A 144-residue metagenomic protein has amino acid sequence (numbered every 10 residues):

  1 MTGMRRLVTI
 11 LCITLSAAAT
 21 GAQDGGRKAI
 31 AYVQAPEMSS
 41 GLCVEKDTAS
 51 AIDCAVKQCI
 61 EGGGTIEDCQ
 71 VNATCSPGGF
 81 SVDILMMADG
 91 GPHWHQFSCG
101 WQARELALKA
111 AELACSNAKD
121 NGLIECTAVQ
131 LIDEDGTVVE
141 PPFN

Functional and structural regions predicted by a protein language model:
M1-V8: Bacterial N-terminal signal peptides that target proteins for export
S16-A19: N-terminal signal peptide c-region/cleavage motif recognized by signal peptidases
G21-N144: Secreted/extracellular ectodomain signature
